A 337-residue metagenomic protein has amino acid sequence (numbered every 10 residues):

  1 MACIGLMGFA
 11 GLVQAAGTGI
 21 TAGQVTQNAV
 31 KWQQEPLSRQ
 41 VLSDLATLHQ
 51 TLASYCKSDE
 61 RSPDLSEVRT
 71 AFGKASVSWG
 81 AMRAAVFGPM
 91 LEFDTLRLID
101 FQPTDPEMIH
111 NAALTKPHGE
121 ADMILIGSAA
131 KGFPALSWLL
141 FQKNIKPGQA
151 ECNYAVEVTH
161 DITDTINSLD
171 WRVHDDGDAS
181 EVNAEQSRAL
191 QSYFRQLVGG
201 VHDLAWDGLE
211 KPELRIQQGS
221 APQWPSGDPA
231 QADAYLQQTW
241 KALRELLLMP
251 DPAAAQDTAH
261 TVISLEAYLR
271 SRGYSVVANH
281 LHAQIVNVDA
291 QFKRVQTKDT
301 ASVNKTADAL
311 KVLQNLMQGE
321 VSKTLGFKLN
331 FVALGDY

Functional and structural regions predicted by a protein language model:
M1-A2: Bacterial N-terminal signal peptides that target proteins for export
A10-L12: N-terminal signal peptide c-region/cleavage motif recognized by signal peptidases
A16-Y337: Mature extracytoplasmic or organellar-lumen-exposed domains after removal of signal/transit peptides
